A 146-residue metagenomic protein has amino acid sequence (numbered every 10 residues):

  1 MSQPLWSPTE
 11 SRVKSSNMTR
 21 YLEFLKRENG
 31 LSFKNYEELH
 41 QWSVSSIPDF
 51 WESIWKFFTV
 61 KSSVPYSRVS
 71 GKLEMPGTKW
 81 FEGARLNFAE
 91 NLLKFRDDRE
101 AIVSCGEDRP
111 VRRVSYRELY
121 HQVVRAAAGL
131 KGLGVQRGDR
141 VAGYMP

Functional and structural regions predicted by a protein language model:
S2-P76: N-terminal amphipathic, basic-rich helices that act as targeting or association modules
S16, R20, F88, D97 (+2 more regions): Generic alpha-helical secondary structure signal
R20, F24, W42, S53 (+3 more regions): Residue-level signal for well-ordered alpha-helical scaffold segments within enzymatic catalytic domains
L25-S32, A89-E118: AMP-dependent adenylate-forming
Y36, I47, W51, A89 (+2 more regions): Hydrophobic (often cysteine-bearing) scaffold residues that line and stabilize catalytic clefts of nucleotide/cofactor
E37-W42, I102-P146: Conserved AMP-binding/adenylate-forming core of the ANL superfamily
V44, E52-Y66, E82-V103: A short N-terminal helical cap/helix-turn-helix that marks the beginning of AMP-binding/adenylate-forming
G77-F81: Short, P/G- and charge-enriched loop/turn segments at secondary-structure junctions
